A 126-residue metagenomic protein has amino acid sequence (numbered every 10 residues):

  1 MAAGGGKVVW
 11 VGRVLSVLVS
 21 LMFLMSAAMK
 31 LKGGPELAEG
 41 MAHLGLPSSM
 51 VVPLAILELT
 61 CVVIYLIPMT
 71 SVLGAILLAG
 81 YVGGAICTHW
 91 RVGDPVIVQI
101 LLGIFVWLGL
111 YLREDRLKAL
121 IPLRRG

Functional and structural regions predicted by a protein language model:
M1-M25, I67-G126: Extended, low-polarity transmembrane helix blocks
V8-G12, K32-P35, A55-L57: Short hydrophobic/aromatic-rich motifs at helix boundaries and adjacent loops
S20, L44-G45, L54-I56, Q99-I100: Short hydrophobic/aromatic segments of transmembrane alpha-helices and their interfaces
L21, M25-M50: Solvent-exposed, well-ordered loop and adjacent helix/strand elements within mature globular domains that form
M22, G34-P35, L57-L59, Y81: A generic alpha-helix surface/boundary motif
M25, L46-L66, L73: Core segments of alpha-helical transmembrane spans in multipass integral membrane proteins
